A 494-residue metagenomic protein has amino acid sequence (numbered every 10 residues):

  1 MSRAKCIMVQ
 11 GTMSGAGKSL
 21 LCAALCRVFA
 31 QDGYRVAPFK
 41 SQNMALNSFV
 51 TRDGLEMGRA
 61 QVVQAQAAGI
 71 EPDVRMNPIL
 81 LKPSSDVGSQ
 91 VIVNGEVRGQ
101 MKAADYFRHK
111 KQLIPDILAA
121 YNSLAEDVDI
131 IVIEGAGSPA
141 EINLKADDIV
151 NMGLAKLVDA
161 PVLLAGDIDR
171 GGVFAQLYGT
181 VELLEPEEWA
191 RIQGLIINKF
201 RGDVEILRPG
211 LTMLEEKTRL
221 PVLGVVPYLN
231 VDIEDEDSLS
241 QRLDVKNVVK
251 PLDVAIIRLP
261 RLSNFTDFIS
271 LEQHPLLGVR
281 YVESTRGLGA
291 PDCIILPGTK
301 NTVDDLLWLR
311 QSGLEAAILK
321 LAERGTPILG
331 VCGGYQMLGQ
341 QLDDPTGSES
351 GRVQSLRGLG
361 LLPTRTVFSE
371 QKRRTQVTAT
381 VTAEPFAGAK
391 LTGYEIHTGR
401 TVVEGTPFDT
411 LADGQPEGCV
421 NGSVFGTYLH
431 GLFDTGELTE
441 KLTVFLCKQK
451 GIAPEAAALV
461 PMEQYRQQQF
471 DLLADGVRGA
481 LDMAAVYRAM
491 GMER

Functional and structural regions predicted by a protein language model:
M1-A322, P327, D344-G347, E370-Q371 (+1 more regions): Flexible phosphate-sensing "switch/lid" loops adjacent to ATP/NTP-binding sites across phosphate-transfer
C332: Catalytic nucleophile serine of serine hydrolases, specifically the conserved "nucleophile elbow" pentapeptide
M337: Conserved catalytic-site region of short-chain dehydrogenase/reductase
S348-T375, V381: Conserved P-loop NTPase catalytic core
